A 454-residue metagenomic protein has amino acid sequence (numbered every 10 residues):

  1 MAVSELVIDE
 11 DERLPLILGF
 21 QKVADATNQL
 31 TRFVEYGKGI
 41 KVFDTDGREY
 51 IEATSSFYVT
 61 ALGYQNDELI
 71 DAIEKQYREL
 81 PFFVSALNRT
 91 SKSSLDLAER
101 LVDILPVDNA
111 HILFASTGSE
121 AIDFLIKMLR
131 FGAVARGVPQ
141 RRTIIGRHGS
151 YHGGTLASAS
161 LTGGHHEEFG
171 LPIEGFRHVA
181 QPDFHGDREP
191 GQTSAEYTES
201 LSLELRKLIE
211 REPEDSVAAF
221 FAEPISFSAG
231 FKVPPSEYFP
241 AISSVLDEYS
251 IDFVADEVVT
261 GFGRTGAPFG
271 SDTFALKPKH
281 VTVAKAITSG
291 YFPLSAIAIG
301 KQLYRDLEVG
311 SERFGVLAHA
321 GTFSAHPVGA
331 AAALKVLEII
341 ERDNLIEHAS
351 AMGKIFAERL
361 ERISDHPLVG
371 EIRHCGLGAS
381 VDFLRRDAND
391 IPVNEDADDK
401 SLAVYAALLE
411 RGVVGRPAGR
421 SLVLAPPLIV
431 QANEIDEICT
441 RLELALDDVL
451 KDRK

Functional and structural regions predicted by a protein language model:
A2-K454: Conserved N-terminal phosphate-binding loop of PLP-dependent enzymes in the Aspartate aminotransferase
